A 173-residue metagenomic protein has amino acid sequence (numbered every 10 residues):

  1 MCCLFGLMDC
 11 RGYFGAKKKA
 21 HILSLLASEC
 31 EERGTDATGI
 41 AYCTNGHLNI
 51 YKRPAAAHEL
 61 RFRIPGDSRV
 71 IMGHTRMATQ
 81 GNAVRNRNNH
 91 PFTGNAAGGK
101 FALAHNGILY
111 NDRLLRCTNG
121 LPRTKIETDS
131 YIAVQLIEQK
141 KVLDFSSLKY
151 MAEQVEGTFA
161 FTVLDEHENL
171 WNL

Functional and structural regions predicted by a protein language model:
M1-L173: Conserved short alpha-helical segments that host acidic/polar catalytic motifs at enzyme active sites
